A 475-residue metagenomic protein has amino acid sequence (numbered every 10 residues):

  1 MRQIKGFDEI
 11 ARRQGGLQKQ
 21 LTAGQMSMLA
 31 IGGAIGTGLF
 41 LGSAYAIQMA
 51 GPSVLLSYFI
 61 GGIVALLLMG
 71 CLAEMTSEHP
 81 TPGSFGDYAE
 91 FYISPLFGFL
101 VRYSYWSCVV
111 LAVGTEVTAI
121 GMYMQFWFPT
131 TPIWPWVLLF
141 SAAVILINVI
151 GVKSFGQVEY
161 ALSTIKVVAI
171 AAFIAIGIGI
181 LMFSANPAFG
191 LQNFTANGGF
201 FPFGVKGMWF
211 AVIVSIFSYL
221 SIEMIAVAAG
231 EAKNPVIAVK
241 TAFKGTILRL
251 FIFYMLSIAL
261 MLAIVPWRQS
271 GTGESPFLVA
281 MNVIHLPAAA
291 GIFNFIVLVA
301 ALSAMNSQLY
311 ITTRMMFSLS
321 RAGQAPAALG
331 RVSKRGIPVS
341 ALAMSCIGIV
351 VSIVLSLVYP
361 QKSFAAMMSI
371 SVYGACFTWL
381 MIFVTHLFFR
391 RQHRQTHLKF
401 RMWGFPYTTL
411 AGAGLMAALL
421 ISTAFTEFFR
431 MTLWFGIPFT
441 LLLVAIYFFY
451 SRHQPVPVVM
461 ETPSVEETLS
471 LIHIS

Functional and structural regions predicted by a protein language model:
M1-G42, I47-S53, A65-G70, P82 (+4 more regions): Membrane-interface "cap" regions at the ends of multi-pass membrane proteins
G6, R12-L17, V54-L55, F128-P132 (+1 more regions): Helix-loop-helix junctions that connect adjacent transmembrane segments in multi-pass membrane transporters
Q18, L41-W136, T246-L256, T378 (+1 more regions): Extracellular loop-to-transmembrane helix junctions
T81, S104-T118, V214, Y219-A232 (+3 more regions): Membrane-helix boundary/coupling elements in multi-pass transport proteins
D87-E90, S94, F126, A242-Q308 (+1 more regions): TM-loop-TM module centered on a large, flexible mid-protein loop between adjacent transmembrane helices in multi-pass
G121, W134-F189, L220, F243-I247 (+4 more regions): Membrane-interface loop-to-helix entry segments
A161-L162, A328-I337, C376-F428, S464: C-terminal membrane-solvent junction of multi-pass transporters and transport-like membrane proteins
S363, I370-A375, G404-L471, S475: A generic transmembrane alpha-helix motif of multi-pass inner-membrane proteins
